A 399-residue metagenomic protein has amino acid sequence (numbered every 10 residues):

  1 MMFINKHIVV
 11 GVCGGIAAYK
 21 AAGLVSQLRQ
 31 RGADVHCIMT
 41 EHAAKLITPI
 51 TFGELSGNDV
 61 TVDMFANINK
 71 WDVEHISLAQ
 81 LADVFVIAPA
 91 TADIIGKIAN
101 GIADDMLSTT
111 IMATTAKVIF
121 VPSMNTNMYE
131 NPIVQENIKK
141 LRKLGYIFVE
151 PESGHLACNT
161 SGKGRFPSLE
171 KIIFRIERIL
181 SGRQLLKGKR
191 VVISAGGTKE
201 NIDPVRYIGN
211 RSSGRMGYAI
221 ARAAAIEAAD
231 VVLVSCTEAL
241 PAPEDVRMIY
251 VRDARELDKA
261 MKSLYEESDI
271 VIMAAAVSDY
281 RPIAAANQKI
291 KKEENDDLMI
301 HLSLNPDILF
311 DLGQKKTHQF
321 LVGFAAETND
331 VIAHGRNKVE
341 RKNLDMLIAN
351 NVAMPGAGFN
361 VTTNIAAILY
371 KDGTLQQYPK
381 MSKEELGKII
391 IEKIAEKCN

Functional and structural regions predicted by a protein language model:
M1-F120, N125-G214, Y218-N399: A cross-family phosphate/adenosyl-ligand binding-site feature
